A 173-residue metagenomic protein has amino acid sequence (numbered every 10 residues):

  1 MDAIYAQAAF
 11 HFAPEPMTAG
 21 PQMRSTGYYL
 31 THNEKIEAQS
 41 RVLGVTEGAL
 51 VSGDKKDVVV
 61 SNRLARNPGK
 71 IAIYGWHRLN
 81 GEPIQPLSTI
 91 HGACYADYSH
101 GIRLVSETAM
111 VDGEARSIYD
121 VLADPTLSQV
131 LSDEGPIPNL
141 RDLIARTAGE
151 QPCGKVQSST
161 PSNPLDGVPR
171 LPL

Functional and structural regions predicted by a protein language model:
M1-S40, G44, L104: Conserved hydrophobic ligand-interaction patch in extracellular adhesion modules
A3, A9-H11, G53, G75 (+3 more regions): Aromatic-enriched hydrophobic runs in primary sequence
A3, V58, P164-G167: Short linear motifs in intrinsically disordered/low-complexity regions
E15, E34-E37, E47, E82 (+4 more regions): Glutamate identity and glutamate-enriched acidic tracts
Y28-D97: Extracellular C-type lectin-like domains
H91, Y95-L173: Low-complexity, Gly/Ser/Thr/Pro-rich intrinsically disordered linker/tail segments
